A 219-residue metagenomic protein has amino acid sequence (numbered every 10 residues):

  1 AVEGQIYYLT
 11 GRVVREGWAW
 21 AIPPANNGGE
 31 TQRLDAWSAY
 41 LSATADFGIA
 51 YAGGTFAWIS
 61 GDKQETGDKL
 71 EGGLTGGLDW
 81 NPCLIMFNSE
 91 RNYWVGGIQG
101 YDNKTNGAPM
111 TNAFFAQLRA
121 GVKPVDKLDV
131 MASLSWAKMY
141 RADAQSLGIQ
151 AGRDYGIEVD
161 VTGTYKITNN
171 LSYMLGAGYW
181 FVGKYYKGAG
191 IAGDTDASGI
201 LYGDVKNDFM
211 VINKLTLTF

Functional and structural regions predicted by a protein language model:
A1, S38-S42, Q117-R119, E158-T162 (+1 more regions): Membrane-embedded beta-strand positions in outer-membrane beta-barrel channels/transporters
A1-E3, I49-G53, D126-A132, Y165 (+1 more regions): Repeated loop/turn-to-beta-strand initiation elements of outer-membrane beta-barrel proteins
I6-R12, F47-I49, F56-D62, L134-Y140 (+2 more regions): Transmembrane beta-strands of outer-membrane beta-barrel pores
L9-V122, Q145, G188-G190: Extracellular/periplasmic loop regions
P109-F115, K123-K127, S135-E158, K166 (+1 more regions): Outer-membrane beta-barrel transmembrane domain signature
G152, G156, G188-G190, Y202: Outer-membrane beta-barrel domain signature, especially the mid-to-C-terminal portions of large Gram-negative OMP
N169-S198: C-terminal beta-signal and adjacent terminal beta-strands/loops of Gram-negative outer-membrane beta-barrel proteins
V205-F219: Outer-membrane beta-barrel "beta-signal"
